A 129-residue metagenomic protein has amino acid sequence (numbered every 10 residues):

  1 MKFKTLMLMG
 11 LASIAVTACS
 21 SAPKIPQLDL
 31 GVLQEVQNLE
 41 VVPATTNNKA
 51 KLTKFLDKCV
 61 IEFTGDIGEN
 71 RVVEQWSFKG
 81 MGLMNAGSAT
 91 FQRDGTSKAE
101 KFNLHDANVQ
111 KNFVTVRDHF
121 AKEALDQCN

Functional and structural regions predicted by a protein language model:
M1-M7: Bacterial N-terminal signal peptides that target proteins for export
A15-A18: C-terminal motif of bacterial Sec signal peptides marking the signal peptidase cleavage site
S20-A22: Bacterial signal peptide processing site
L28-T45: Post-signal peptide N-terminal segment of mature Sec-exported envelope proteins
N47-G95: Mature extracytoplasmic domains of secretory-pathway proteins
A99-N129: C-terminal partner/receptor-binding element of secreted or periplasmic proteins
